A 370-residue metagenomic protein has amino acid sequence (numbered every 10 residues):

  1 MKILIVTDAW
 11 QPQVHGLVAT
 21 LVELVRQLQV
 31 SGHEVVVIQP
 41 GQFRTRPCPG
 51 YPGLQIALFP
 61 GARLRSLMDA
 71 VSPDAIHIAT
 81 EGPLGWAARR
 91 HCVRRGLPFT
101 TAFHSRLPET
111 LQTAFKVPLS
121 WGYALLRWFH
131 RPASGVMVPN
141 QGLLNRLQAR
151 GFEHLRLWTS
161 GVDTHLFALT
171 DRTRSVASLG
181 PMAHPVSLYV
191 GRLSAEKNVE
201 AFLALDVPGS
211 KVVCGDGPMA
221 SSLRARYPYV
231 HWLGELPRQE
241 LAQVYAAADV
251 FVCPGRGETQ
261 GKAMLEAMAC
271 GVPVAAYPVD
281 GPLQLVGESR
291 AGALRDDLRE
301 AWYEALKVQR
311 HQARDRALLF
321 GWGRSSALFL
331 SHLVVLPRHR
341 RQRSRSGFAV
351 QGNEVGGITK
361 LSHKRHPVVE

Functional and structural regions predicted by a protein language model:
M68, H130, E235, Q243-A248 (+1 more regions): Short alpha-helical donor nucleotide-sugar binding micro-motif in glycosyltransferases
P98-T100, E109-W128: Nucleotide-sugar donor phosphate/pyrophosphate-binding loop at the beta->alpha transition of glycosyltransferases
A124-T173, S178: Donor nucleotide-sugar binding/catalytic pocket of nucleotide-sugar-dependent glycosyltransferases
R174, K307-S344: A charged, aromatic-enriched C-terminal amphipathic alpha-helix characteristic of glycosyltransferases across folds
S178-P208, V212: Conserved donor-binding/catalytic core segment of Leloir-type glycosyltransferases
S221-Q239: Nucleotide-activated donor-binding/catalytic signature segment of Leloir-type glycosyltransferases, i.e., the conserved
R256: Aromatic "clamp/platform" in nucleotide-sugar-dependent glycosyltransferases that forms part of the donor/acceptor
P273-A276: Short hydrophobic beta-strand element within catalytic cores of glycosyltransferases and related nucleotide-activated
